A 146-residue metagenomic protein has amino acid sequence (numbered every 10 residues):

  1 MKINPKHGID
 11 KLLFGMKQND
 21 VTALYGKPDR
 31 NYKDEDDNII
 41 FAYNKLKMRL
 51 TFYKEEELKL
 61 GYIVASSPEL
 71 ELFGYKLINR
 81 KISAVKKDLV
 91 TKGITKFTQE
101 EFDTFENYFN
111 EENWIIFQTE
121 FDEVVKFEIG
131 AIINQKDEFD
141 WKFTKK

Functional and structural regions predicted by a protein language model:
M1-K146: Short helix/turn-capping signatures at newly exposed starts of structured segments
